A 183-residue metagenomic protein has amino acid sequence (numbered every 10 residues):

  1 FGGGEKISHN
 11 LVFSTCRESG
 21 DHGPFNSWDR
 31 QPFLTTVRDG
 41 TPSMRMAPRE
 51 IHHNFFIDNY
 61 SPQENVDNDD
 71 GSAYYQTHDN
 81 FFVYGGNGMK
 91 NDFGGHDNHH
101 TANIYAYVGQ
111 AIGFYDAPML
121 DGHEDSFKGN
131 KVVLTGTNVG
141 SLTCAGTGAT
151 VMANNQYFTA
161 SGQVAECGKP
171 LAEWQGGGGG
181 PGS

Functional and structural regions predicted by a protein language model:
F1, G23-Q31, N68-D70, D92-F93: Short, solvent-exposed turn/loop segments enriched in Gly/Ser/Thr/Pro and often Arg
F1-R17, Q31-Y60, A73-G86, H96-G109 (+2 more regions): Right-handed parallel beta-helix
G20-G23, W28-T35, L120-S183: Acidic, glycine- and Ser/Thr-rich low-complexity intrinsically disordered tracts in extracellular/secreted proteins
D39-S43, N65-G71, G88-G95, F114-G122 (+1 more regions): Short, contiguous acidic/charged loop-to-helix segments that flank catalytic cores in large enzymes
G95-H96, A172: Noncatalytic linker/hinge segments flanking ATPase motor cores
